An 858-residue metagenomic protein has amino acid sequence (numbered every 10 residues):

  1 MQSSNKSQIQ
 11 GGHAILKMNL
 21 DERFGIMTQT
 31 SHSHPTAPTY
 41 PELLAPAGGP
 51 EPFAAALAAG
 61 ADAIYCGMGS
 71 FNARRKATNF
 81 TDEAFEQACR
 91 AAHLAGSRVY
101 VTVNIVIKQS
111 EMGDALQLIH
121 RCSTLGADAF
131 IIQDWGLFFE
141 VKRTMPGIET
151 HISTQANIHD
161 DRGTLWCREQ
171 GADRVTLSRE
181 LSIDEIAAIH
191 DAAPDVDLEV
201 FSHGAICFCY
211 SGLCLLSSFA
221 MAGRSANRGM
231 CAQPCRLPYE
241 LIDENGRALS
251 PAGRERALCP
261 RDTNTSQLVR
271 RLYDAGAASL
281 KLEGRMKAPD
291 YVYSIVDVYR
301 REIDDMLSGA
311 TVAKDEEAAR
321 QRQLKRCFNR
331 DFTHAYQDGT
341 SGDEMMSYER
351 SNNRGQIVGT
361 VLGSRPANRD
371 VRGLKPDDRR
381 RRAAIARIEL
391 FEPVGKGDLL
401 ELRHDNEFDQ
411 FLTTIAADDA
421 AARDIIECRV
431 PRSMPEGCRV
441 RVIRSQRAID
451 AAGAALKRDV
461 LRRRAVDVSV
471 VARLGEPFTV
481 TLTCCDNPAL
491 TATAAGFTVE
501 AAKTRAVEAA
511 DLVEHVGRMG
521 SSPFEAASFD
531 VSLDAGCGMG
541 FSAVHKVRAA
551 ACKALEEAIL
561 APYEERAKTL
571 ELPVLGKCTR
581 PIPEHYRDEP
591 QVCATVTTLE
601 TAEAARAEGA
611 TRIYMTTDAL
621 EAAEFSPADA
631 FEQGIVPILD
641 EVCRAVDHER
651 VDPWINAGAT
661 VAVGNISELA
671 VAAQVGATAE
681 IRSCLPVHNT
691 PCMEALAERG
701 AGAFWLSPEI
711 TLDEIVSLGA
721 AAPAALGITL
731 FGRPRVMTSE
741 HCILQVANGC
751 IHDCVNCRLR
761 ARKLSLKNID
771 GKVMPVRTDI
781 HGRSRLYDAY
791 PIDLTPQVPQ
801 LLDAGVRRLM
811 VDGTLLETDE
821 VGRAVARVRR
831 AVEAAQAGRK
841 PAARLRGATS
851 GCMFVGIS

Functional and structural regions predicted by a protein language model:
Q2, Q8-H13, Q29-H34: Low-complexity, intrinsically disordered or signal/transmembrane-proximal segments
R23, M27-A58, A63-S70, A88-C89 (+7 more regions): Surface-exposed amphipathic alpha-helical tracts and adjacent flexible/coil segments at the periphery of soluble enzymes
R75-E86, A91-A92: A phosphate-binding glycine/aspartate-rich beta-alpha loop in the early core of alpha/beta enzymes
